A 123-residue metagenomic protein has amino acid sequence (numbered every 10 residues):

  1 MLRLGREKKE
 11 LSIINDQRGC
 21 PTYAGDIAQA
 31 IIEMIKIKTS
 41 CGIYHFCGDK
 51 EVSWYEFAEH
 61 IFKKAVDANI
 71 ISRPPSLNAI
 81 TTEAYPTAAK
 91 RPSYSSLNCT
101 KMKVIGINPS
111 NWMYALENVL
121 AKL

Functional and structural regions predicted by a protein language model:
M1-G19, A24-D26, I32: NAD(P)-dependent short-chain dehydrogenase/reductase
I13-R18, Y44-E51, V104: Glycine-rich Rossmann NAD(P)(H)-binding loop
P21, E51, A79, S96-L97 (+1 more regions): Short aromatic/basic micro-patch
I31-I35, I61, L116-L120: Hydrophobic "lid"/C-terminal helical patch of Rossmann-like NAD(P)-dependent dehydrogenase/epimerase domains
I37-A88: Mid/C-terminal beta-alpha module of Rossmann-like enzyme folds, strongest in SDR-family dehydrogenases/epimerases
K90-L123: C-terminal amphipathic/interface module of NAD(P)-dependent oxidoreductases and related NAD-binding regulators
